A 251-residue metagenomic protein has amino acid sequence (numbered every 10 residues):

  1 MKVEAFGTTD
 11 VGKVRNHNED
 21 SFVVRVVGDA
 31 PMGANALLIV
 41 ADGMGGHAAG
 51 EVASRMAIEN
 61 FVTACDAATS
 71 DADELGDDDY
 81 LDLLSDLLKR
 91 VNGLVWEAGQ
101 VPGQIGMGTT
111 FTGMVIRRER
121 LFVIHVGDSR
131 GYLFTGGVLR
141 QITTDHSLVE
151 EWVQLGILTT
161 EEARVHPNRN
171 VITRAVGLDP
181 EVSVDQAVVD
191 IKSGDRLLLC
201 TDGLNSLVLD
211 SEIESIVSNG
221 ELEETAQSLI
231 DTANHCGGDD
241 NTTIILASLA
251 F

Functional and structural regions predicted by a protein language model:
M1-F251: PP2C/PPM-type serine/threonine phosphatase catalytic domain
